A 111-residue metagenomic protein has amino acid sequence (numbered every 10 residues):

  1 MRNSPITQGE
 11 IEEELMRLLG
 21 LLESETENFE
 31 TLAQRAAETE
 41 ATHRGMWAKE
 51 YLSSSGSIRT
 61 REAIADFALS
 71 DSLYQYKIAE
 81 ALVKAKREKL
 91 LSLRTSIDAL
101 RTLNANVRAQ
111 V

Functional and structural regions predicted by a protein language model:
M1-P5, N106-V111: Short acidic DE-rich linear segments
M1-S24: Short, charge-rich amphipathic alpha-helices with coiled-coil/heptad character
N3, T7-E10, T31, A85 (+1 more regions): Non-membrane alpha-helical secondary structure
F29-R61: Extended alpha-helical coiled-coil "stalk/arm" regions that act as elongated linkers or oligomerization scaffolds
A36, Y74-V107: Long amphipathic alpha-helical coiled-coil segments
S55-L82: Short, glycine/alanine-rich amphipathic alpha-helical segment that often forms an alpha-turn-alpha hairpin
